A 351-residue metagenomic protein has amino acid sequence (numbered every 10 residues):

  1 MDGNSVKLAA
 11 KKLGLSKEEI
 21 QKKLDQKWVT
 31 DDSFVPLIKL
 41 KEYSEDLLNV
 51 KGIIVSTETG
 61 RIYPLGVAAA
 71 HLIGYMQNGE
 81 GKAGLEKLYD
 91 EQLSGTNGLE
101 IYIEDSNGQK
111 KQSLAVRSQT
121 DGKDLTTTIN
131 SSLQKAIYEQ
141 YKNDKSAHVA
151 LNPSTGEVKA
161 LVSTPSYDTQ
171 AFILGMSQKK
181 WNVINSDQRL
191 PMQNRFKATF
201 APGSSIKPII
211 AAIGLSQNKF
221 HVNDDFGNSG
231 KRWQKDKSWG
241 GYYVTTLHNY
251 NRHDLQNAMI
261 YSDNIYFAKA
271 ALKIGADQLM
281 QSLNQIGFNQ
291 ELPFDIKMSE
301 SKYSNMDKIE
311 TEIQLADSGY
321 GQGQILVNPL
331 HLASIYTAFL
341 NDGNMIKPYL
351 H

Functional and structural regions predicted by a protein language model:
G3, L40, E58-G60, Y75-N78 (+6 more regions): Solvent-exposed coil/turn segments that connect beta secondary-structure elements in extracytoplasmic/periplasmic
N4-G122: Small/polar-residue-rich segments within soluble enzyme cores
N4-K11, K41, E45, G66 (+18 more regions): Solvent-exposed, polar/charged alpha-helical surfaces in well-ordered, non-transmembrane soluble domains, broadly
K12-S16, K23, D46, V50-I54 (+15 more regions): Structured segments of extracytoplasmic/periplasmic soluble domains in secreted or envelope-associated proteins
Q21-D25, N152, F226: Short, glycine-/polar-rich solvent-exposed loops and beta-turns at beta-strand/coil boundaries
D31, G108-A147, L151-S154: Conserved, well-ordered alpha-helix/loop/beta-strand core segments that scaffold catalytic motifs
G81-I103, K145-Q170, L279: Carboxylate/His-rich catalytic cores and anion/metal-binding grooves
Q112, S154-S204, I209-H351: Beta-lactam-recognizing serine transpeptidase/beta-lactamase-like catalytic domain environment
